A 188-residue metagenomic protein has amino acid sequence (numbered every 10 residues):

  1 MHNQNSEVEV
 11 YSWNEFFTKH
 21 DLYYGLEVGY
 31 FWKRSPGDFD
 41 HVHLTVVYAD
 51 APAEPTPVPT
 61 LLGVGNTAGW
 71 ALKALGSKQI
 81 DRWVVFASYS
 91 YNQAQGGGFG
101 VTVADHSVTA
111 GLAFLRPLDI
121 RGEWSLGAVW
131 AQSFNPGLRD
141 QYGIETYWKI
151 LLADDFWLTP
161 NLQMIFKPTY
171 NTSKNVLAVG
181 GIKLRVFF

Functional and structural regions predicted by a protein language model:
M1-G29: Aromatic- and glycine-enriched pocket-lining scaffold segments that form the walls of small-molecule binding clefts
N5-V10, A53-P55, G96-F99, N135-G137 (+1 more regions): Outer-membrane beta-barrel proteins
N14-D21, L62-A68, G98-A104, P136-D140 (+1 more regions): Replace "Gram-negative outer membrane beta-barrel proteins" with "bacterial and organellar outer membrane beta-barrel
G25-E27, K73, T109-G111, G143-E145 (+1 more regions): Membrane-embedded beta-strand positions in outer-membrane beta-barrel channels/transporters
F31-F134: Detector for outer-membrane/organellar transmembrane beta-barrel domains, recognizing the amphipathic beta-strand
V46-A49, L126-Y142, L162-A178: Outer-membrane beta-barrel translocator/channel fold
A87, L126, W148, P160 (+1 more regions): Hydrophobic, well-ordered secondary-structure elements that form the walls of internal hydrophobic environments
V176-F188: Outer-membrane beta-barrel "beta-signal"
